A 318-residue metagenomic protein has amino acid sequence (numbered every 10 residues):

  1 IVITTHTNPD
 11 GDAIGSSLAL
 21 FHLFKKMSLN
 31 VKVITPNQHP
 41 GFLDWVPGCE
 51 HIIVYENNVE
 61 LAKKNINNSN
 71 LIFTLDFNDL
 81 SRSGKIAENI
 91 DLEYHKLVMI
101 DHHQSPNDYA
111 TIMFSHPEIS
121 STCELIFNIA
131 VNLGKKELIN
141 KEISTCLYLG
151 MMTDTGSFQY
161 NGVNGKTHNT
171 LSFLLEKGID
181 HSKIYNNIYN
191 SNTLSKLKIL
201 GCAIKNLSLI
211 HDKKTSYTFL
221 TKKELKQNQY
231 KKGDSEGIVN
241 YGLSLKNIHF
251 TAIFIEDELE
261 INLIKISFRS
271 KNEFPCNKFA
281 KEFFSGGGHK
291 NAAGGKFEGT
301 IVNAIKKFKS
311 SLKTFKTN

Functional and structural regions predicted by a protein language model:
I1-T7, G15-P47, H51, E60-K63 (+2 more regions): Hydrophobic helix-and-loop "lid/oligomerization" segment in the mid-to-C-terminal part of catalytic domains
T7, G11-A13, F77, H102-H103 (+1 more regions): Generic detector of well-ordered alpha-helical packing
G11-S17, L80-G84: Short glycine/serine/threonine-rich phosphate/pyrophosphate-binding segments that cradle anionic phosphate groups
A19-F21, N89-L92, S115-H116, N169: Glycine-rich, phosphate-binding/catalytic loops in enzymes
G48-I53, L92, S115-E118, S270: Short, hinge-like loop/turn segments at secondary-structure boundaries
Y55-I112: Active-site cofactor/cluster-binding pocket
I100-T170: Short alpha-helices
